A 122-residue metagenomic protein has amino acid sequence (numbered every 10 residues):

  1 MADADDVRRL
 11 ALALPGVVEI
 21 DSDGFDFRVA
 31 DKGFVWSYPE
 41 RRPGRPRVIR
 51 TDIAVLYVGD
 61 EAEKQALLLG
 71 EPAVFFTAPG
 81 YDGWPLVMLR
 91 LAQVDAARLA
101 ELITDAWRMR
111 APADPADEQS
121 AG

Functional and structural regions predicted by a protein language model:
M1-G122: Charge-dense, helix-prone N-terminal extensions
